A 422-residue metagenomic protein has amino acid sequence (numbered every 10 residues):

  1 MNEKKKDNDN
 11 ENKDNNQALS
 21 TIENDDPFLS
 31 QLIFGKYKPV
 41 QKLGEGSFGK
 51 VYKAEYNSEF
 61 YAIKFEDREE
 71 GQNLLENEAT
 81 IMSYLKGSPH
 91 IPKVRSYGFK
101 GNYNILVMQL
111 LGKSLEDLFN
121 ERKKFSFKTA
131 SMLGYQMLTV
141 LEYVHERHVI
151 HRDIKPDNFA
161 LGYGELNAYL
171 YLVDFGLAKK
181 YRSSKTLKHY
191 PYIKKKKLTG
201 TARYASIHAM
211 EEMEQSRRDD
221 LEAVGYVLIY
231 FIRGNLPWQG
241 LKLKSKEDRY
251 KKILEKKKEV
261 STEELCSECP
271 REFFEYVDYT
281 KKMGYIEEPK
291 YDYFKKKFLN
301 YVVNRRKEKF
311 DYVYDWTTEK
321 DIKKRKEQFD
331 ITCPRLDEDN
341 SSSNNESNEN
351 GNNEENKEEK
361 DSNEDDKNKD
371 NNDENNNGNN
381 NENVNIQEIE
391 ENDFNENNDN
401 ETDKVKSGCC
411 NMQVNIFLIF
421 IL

Functional and structural regions predicted by a protein language model:
V40-G46, V51: Protein kinase glycine-rich loop
A54-E76: ATP-binding glycine-rich loop module of kinase domains
T80-P89: Structural motif at the C-terminus of the N-lobe alphaC helix and the adjacent alphaC-beta4 loop of the Hanks-type
K93-N104: Short beta-strand micro-motifs within the conserved protein kinase catalytic domain, predominantly in the N-lobe
L111-N120: Structural motif in protein kinase domains
L133-G134: Activation segment signature within eukaryotic-like protein kinase domains
H145-Y163: Catalytic-loop of the protein kinase fold
G162-T199: Activation segment/activation loop of eukaryotic-type protein kinase catalytic domains
